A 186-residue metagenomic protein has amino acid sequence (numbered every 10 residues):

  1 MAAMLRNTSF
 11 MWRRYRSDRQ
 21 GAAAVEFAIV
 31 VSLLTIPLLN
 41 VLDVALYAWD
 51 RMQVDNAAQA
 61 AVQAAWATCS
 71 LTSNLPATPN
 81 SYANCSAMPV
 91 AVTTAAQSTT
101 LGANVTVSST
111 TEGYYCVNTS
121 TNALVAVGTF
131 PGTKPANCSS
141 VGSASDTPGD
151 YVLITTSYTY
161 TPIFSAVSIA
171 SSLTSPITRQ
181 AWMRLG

Functional and structural regions predicted by a protein language model:
A2-A96: Alpha-helical assembly-interface signal, strongest on the long, hydrophobic N-terminal helix that forms
A2-L5, T155-G186: Low-complexity, S/T/G/P-rich flexible repeat/linker segments used as non-globular hinges and stalks within
Q20, A24, T147-G149, T174-T178: Short, solvent-exposed coil/turn segments
D43, S143-S145, A170: Residues embedded in well-ordered secondary-structure elements
V62-T155: Short amphipathic secondary-structure patches
